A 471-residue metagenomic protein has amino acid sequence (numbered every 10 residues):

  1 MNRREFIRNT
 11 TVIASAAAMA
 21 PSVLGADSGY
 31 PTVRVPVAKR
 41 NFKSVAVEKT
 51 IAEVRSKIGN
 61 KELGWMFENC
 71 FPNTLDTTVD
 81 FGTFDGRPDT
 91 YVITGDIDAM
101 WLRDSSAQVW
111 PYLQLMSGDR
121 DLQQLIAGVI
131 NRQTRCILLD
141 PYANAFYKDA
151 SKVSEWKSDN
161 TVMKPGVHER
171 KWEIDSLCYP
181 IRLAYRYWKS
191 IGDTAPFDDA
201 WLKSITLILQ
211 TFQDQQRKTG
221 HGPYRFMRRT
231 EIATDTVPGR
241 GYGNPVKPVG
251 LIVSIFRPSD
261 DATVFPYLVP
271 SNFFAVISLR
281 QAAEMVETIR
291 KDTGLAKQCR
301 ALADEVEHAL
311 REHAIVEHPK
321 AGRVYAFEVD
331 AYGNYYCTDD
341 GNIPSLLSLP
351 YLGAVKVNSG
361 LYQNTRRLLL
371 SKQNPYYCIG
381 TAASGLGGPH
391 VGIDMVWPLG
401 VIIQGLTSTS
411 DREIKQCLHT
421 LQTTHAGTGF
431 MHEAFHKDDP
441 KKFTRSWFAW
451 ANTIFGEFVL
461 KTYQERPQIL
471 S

Functional and structural regions predicted by a protein language model:
M1-I7: Twin-arginine (Tat) signal peptide motif
I7-A26: N-terminal export signals
V12, D27-R103: Low-complexity, Ser/Thr/Pro/Gly-enriched N-terminal "stalk/linker" regions
A46-G59, A107-R120, Y179-T194, F273-K291 (+3 more regions): Well-ordered alpha-helical scaffold segments within catalytic/enzyme domains
M66, R120-C136, D193-Q213, A282 (+4 more regions): Extended, well-ordered alpha-helical scaffold segments
D98-I126, I130-T234, A449-E465: Aromatic-rich carbohydrate-recognition surfaces in CAZymes
L102, L138-Y142, D149, E155 (+4 more regions): Extended ligand-binding clefts on enzyme/binding-domain cores
D159-P165, R170-E173, Y336-K356, D394-S471: C-terminal capping/lid segments that line or modulate ligand- or cofactor-binding pockets
